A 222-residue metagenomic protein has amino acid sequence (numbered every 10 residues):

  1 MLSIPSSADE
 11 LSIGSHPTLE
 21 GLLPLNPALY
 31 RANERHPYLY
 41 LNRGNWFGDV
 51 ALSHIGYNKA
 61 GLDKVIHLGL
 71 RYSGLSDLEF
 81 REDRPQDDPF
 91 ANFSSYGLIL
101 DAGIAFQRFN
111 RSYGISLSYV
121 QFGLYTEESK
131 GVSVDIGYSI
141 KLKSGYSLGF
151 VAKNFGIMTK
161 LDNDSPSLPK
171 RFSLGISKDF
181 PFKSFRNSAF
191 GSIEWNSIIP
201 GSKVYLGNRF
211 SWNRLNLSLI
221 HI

Functional and structural regions predicted by a protein language model:
M1-H221: Subset of outer-membrane beta-barrel
